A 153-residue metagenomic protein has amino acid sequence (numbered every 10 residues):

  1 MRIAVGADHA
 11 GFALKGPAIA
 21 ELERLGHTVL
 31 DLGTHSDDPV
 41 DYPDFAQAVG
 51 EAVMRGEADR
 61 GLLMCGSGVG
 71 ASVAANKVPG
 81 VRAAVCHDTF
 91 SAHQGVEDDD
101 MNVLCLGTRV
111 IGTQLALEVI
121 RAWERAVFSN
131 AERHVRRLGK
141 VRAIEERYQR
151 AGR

Functional and structural regions predicted by a protein language model:
R2-G6, A10-G11, T89-R153: C-terminal binding/interaction regions
A4-L25: Glycine-rich phosphate/diphosphate-binding loop of Rossmann-like nucleotide-binding domains
G16-I19, A74-K77, L117: Short amphipathic alpha-helical segments
L25, V78-P79, D99: Short, structured coil segments at secondary-structure junctions
T28-P39: A short beta-strand-loop structural module common to alpha/beta enzyme folds
D38-Q47: Structural motif
A48-V85: Helix-adjacent hinge/juxtasegments
